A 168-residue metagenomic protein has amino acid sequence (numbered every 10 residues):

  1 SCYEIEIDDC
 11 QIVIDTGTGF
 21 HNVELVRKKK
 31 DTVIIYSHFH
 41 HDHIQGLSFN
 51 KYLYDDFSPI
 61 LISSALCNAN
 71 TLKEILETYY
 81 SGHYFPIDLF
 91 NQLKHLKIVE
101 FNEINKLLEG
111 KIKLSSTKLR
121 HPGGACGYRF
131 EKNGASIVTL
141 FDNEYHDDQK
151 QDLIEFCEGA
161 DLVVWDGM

Functional and structural regions predicted by a protein language model:
S1-V138: Binuclear metal-dependent hydrolase catalytic cores
L140-D142: DG-centered beta-turn motif at the end of beta-strands
E144-M168: Cap/insert and terminal regions of metallo-dependent hydrolase folds
